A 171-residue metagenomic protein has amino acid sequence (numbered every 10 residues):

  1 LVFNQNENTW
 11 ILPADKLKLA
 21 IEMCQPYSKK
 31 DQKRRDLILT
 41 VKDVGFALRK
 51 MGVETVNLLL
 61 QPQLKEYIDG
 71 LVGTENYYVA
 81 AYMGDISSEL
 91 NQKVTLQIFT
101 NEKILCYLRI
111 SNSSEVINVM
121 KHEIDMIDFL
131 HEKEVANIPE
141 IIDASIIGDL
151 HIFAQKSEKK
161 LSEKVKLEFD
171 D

Functional and structural regions predicted by a protein language model:
L1-G84: Juxta-kinase regulatory segment immediately upstream of eukaryotic protein kinase catalytic domains
A81, E89, Q97: Polyanion-binding interface signature
M83-G84, L96, P139-S145: Conserved beta-strand elements flanking the ATP-binding pocket of the protein kinase catalytic core
I86-Q92, V135: A short catalytic or substrate-binding loop motif that flags glycine-/basic-rich loops and adjacent residues that bind
S87, N112-V116, K160-S162: Short acidic, S/G/P-rich loop/turn micro-motifs used as interaction or catalytic elements
Q92-K121: ATP-binding glycine-rich loop module of kinase domains
I117-K133: The N-lobe alphaC helix and its flanking beta3-alphaC-beta4 segment of protein kinase-like domains, centered on
E140-D171: Conserved structural core of kinase catalytic domains
